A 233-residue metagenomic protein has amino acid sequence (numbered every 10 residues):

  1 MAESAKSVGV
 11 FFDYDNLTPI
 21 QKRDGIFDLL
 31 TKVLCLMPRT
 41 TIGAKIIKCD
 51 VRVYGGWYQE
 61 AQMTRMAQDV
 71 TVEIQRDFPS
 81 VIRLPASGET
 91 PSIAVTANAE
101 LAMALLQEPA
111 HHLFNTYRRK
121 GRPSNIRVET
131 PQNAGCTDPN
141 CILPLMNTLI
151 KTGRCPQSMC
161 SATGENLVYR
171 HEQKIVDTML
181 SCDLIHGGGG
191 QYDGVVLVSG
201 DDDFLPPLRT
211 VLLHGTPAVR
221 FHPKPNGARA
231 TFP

Functional and structural regions predicted by a protein language model:
M1-C155, E165-R170, D193, L212-N226: Domain-level signal for Mg2+-assisted phosphodiester chemistry and nucleotide/NA-binding surfaces in nucleic-acid
L34-R39, S181-G189: Generic structural signal for well-ordered alpha-helical scaffold segments
P156-V168, T178-H186: Active-site gating loop/helix substructures
E172-L180, G200-D203: Short secondary-structure boundary/capping elements
I185-P217, F221-P223: Acidic, metal-binding active-site segment of PIN/NYN-like and related structure-specific nucleases
A228-P233: Short, charged, surface-exposed secondary-structure boundary motifs
